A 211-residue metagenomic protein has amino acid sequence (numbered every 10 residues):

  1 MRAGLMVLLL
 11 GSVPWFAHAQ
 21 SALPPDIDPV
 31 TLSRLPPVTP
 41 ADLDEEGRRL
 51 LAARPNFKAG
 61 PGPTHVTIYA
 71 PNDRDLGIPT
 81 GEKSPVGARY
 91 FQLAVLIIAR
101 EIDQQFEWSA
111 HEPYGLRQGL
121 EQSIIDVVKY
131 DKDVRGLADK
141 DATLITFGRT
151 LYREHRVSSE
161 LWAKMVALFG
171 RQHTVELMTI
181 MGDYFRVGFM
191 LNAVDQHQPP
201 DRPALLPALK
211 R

Functional and structural regions predicted by a protein language model:
G4-P14: Bacterial N-terminal signal peptides
W15-A19: Sec/Tat signal peptide C-region and signal peptidase I cleavage site
Q20-V86, L209-R211: Mobile cap/lid helix-loop segments that border enzyme active or cofactor-binding sites and regulate substrate access
P63-T67, G77, L93-A99, V128-K129 (+2 more regions): Short alpha-helical scaffolding segments that buttress acidic/His motifs in well-ordered protein cores
Y90-V128: Mid-length scaffold segments of soluble, non-membrane domains
Y130-A138: Acidic/His metal-coordination segments adjacent to aromatic residues that form catalytic metal sites in metalloenzymes
K140-M178: Acidic/histidine-rich alpha-helical segments that form the ligand environment of transition-metal centers
M165-V166, M190-R211: Acidic, carboxylate-rich catalytic segments that either coordinate divalent cations
